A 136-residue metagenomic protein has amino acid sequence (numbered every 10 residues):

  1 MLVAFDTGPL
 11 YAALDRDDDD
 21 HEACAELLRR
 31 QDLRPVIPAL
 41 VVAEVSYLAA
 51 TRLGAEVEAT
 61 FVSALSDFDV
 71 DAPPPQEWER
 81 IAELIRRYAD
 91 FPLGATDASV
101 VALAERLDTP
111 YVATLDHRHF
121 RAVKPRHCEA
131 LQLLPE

Functional and structural regions predicted by a protein language model:
M1-I37, A50-T60, R126-E129: Short, well-structured N-terminal submotif of metal-dependent ribonuclease cores
L2-D6, I37-P38, L93-A95, D116 (+1 more regions): Histidine- and aromatic-rich ligand-binding microenvironments
L10-Y11, V42, F120: A generic structural signal for short hydrophobic patches within well-formed alpha-helices
V41, S46-Y47: Extended low-complexity intrinsically disordered regions
V70-P74, L133-E136: Short acidic-hydrophobic, aromatic-tinged amphipathic segments that line or gate anion-handling sites
D71-L115: Active-site neighborhoods of divalent-metal-dependent phosphate/nucleic-acid chemistry enzymes
V101, E105-E136: Acidic, PIN/NYN-like endoribonuclease modules and their adjacent C-terminal/linker elements
